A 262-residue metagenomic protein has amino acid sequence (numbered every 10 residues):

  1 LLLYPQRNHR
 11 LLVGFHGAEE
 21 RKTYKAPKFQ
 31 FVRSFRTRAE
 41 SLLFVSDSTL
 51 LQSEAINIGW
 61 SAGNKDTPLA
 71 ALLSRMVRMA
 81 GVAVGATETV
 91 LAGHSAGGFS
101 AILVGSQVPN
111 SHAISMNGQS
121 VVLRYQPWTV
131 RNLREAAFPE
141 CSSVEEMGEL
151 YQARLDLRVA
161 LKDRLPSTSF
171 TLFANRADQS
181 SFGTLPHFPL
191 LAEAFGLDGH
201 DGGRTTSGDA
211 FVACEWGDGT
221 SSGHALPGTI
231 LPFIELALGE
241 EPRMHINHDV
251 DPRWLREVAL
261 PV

Functional and structural regions predicted by a protein language model:
L1-E54: Short, surface-exposed "cap/lid" segments of acyl-processing enzymes
G14-A18, F44-L50, M116-Q119, A174-A177 (+1 more regions): Short loop/turn segments at strand-loop or loop-helix junctions that form parts of catalytic or ligand-binding pockets
R36, V104-H112, L190-E193: Short, surface-exposed basic-aromatic patches at helix termini and helix-loop junctions that form
W60-A83: Alpha/beta-hydrolase active-site loop
A83-S95: Alpha/beta-hydrolase fold nucleophile elbow
G93-L103: Glycine-rich nucleophile elbow surrounding the catalytic serine of serine-hydrolase chemistry
S106-S143: Hydrolase active-site cap/lid region
T129-D209, C214-R243, N247: The feature captures the conserved acid-bearing segment of alpha/beta-hydrolase catalytic domains
